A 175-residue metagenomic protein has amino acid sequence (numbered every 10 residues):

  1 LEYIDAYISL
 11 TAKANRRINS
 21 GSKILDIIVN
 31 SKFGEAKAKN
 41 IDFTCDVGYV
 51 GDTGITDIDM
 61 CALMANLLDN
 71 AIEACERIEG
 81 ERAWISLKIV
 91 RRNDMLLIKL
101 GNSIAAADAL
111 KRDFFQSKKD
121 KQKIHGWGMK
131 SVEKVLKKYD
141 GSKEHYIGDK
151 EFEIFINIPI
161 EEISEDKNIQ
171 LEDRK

Functional and structural regions predicted by a protein language model:
E2-S9, G21-K37: Short beta-to-alpha transition helix within the HATPase_c
R17, F43-M64: Conserved short strand/loop->alpha-helix "switch" segment adjacent to the catalytic nucleotide/phosphoryl-transfer site
D57-G80: Conserved ATP-binding N-box helix of the HATPase_c
R82-D94: Short beta-strand/loop element within the Bergerat-fold HATPase_c
D94-G126, K167-D173: Glycine-rich/acidic phosphate-handling loop/turn and adjacent ATP-lid/helix of nucleotide-binding kinase/ATPase domains
A106, G148-F155, I163: Glycine-rich nucleotide-binding loop
